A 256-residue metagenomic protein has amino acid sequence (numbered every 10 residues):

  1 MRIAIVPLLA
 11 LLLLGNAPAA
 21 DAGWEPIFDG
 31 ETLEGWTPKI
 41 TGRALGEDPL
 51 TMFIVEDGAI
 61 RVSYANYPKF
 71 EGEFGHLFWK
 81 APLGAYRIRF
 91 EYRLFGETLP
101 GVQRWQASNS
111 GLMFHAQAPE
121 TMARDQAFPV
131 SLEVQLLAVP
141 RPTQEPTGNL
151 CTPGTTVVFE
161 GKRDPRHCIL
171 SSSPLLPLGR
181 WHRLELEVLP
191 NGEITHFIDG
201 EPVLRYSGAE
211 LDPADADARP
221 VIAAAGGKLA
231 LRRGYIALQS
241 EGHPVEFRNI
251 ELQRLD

Functional and structural regions predicted by a protein language model:
M1-A4: Positively charged n-region of N-terminal signal peptides that target proteins for export
V6-G15: Bacterial N-terminal signal peptides
P18-D256: Carbohydrate-interacting regions of secretory-pathway proteins
